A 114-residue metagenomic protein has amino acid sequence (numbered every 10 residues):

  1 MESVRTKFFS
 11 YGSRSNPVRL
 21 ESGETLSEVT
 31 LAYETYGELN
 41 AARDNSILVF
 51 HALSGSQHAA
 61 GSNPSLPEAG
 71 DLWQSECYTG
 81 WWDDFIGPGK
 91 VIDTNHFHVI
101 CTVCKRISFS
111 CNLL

Functional and structural regions predicted by a protein language model:
M1-S46, H58, N63: Catalytic-loop region of hydrolases
E34, E38-F109: N-terminal cap/lid subdomain of alpha/beta-hydrolase-fold enzymes
C111-L114: Alpha/beta-hydrolase active-site loop
